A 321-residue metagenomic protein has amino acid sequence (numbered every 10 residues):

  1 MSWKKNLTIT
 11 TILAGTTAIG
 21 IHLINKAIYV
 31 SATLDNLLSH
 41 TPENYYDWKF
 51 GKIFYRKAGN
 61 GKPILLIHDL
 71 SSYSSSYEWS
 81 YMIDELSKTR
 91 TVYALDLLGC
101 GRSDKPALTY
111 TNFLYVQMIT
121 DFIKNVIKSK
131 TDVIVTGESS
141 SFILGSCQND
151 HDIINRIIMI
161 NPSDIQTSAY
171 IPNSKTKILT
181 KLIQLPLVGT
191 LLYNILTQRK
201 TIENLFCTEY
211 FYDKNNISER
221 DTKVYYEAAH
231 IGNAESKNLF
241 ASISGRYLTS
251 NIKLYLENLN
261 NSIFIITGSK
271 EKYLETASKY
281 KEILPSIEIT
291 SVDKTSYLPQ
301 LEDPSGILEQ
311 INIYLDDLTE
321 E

Functional and structural regions predicted by a protein language model:
W3-A27: Hydrophobic alpha-helical topogenic segments used for membrane insertion/localization
W48-A58: A short loop-to-beta-strand scaffold at the N-terminal edge of the catalytic core in hydrolase folds
R56-R102: Conserved HGGG/HGGXW glycine-rich cap/lid loop of the alpha/beta-hydrolase fold
A94-I134, Q300: Active-site loop/oxyanion-hole signature of alpha/beta-hydrolase fold enzymes
Q148, I157-G189: Flexible "cap/lid" loop of the alpha/beta hydrolase fold
I195-Y255: Conserved alpha/beta-hydrolase catalytic His-Asp/Glu region
N258-T295: Conserved loop-alpha-helix segment in the C-terminal half of the alpha/beta-hydrolase fold that carries the catalytic
P285-E321: Catalytic active-site module of serine/aspartate enzymes centered on a nucleophile-bearing elbow/loop
